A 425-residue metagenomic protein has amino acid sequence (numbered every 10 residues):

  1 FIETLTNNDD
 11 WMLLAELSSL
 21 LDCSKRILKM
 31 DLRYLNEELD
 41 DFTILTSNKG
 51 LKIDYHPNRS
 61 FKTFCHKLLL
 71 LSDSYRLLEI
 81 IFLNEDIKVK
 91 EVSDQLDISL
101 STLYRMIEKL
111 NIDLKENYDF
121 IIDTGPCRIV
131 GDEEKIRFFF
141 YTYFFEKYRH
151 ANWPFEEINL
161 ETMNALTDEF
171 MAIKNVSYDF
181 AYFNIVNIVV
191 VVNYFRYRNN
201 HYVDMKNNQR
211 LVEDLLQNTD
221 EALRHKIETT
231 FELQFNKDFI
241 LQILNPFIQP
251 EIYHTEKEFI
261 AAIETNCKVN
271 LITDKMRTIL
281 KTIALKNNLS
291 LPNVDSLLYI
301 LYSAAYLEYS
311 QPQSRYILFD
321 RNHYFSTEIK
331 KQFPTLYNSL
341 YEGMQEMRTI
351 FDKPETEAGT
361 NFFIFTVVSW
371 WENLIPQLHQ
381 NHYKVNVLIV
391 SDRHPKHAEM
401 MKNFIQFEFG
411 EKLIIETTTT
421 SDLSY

Functional and structural regions predicted by a protein language model:
F1-Y425: A cross-family "folded-core" feature that marks the main globular domain of proteins
